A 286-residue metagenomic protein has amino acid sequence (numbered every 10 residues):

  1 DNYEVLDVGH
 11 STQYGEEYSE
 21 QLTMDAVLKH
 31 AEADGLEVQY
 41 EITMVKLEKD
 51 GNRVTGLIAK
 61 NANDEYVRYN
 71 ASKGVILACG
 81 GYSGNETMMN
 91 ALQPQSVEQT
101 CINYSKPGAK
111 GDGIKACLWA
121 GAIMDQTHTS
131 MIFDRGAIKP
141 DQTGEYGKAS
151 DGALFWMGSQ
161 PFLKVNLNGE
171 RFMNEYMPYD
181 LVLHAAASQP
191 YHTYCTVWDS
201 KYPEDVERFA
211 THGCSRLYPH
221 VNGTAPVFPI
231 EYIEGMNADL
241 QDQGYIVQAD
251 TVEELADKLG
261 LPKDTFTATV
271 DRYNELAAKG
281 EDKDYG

Functional and structural regions predicted by a protein language model:
D1-E4, V247, E253-L261, R272: Rossmann-like flavin
D1-Y66, S72, E86-T87, A137-K139 (+1 more regions): Conserved redox-cofactor binding core of oxidoreductases
N2-S11, M89-E98, I233-G235: Gly-rich Lys/Arg/Thr-decorated short loops/hinges at beta-loop-alpha junctions or inter-strand turns that position
E37, G121-M124, P262: Residue-level detector of anion-binding/catalytic polar loops
E41, T127, L261-V270, K279-G286: Flexible, glycine/charged-enriched surface loops at secondary-structure junctions
E41-T43, A59-A62, S72-G74, A78-G81 (+5 more regions): Fold-independent oxyanion-binding glycine-rich loops and adjacent beta-strand/coil segments at enzyme active sites
A62-D141: Glycine-rich loop(s) and the adjacent beta-strand/alpha-helix scaffold that form part
I114-A116, A120-L255: An anion/pyrophosphate-binding glycine-rich loop and adjacent beta-alpha core in soluble alpha-beta enzymes
